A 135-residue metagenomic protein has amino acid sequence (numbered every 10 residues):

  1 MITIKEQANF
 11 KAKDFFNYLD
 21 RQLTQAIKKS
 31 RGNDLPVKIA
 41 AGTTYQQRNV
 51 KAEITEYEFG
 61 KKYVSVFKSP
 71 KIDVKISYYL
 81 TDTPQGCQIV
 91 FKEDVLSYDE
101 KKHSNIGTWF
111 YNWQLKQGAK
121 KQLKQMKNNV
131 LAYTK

Functional and structural regions predicted by a protein language model:
M1-P36: Hydrophobic ligand-binding cavity/cleft-lining segments
M1-T3, Q47-K51, I72-S77: Short, surface-exposed coil-to-beta transition loops
N9-K13, T55-G60, Y79-Q88, Y133-K135: A short, structured loop/turn motif at beta-sheet edges
D14-Q22, I54, S65, I89-F91 (+1 more regions): Hydrophobic pocket/interface hotspot
N17-Q25, F59, N128, A132: Short, intrinsically disordered, mixed-charge
G32-V37, K124-K135: Short, highly charged C-terminal tails/helix-capping segments
P36-T44, E56-V66: Short, hydrophobic/aromatic-rich segments at coil-to-beta transitions
P70-K121: Beta-strand/loop substructures that line and gate deep hydrophobic ligand-binding cavities in soluble
